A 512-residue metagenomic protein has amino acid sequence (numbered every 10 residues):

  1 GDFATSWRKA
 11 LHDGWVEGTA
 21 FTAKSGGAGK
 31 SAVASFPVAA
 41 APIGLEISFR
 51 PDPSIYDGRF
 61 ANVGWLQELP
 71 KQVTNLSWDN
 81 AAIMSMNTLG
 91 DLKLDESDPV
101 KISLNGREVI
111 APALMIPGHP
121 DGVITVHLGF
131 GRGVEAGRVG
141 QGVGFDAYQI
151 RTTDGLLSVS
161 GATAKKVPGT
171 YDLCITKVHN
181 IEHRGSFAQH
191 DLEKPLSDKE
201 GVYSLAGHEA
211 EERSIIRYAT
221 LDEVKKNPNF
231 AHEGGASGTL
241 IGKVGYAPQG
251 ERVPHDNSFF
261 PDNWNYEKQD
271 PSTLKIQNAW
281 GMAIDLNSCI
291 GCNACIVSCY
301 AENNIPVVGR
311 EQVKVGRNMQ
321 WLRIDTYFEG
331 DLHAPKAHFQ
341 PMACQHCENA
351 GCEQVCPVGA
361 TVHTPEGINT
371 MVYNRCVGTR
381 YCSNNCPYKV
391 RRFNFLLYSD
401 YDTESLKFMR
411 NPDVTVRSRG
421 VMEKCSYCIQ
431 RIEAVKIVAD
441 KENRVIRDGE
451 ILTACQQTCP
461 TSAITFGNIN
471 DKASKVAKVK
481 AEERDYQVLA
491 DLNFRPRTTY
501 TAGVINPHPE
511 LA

Functional and structural regions predicted by a protein language model:
G1-W321: A cross-kingdom feature strongest in bacterial/archaeal respiratory oxidoreductases
V63-G64, L128-F130, D400-T403, K472-E483: Short secondary-structure boundary/capping segments
G90-E96, S103-E108, I305-R310, D331-H333 (+5 more regions): Secondary-structure transition/capping motifs at alpha-helix termini and the adjoining loop/turn into the next element
F260-G291, R323-G351, P357-Y381, R392-A454: Ferredoxin-like iron-sulfur electron-transfer modules
A294-Y300, N304-V307, C352, T361 (+5 more regions): Short functional micro-motifs and their immediate structural scaffolds
Q312-H333, Q487: Extended hydrophobic/aromatic segments used for targeting, binding, or gating
Q312-V315, T370-Y373, Q457: Beta-strand segments within the central parallel beta-sheet cores of soluble alpha/beta enzyme folds
G420-A512: Long, compositionally biased charged/polar accessory segments in the mid-to-C-terminal portions of proteins
